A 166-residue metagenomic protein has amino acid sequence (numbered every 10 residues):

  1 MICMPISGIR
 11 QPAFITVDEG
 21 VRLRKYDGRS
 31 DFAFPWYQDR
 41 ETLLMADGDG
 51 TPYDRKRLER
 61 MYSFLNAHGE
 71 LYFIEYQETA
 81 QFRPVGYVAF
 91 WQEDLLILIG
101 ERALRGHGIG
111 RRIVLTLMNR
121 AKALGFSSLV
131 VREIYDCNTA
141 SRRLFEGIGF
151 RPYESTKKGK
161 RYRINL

Functional and structural regions predicted by a protein language model:
M1-R60: A short, well-structured alpha-helix characteristic of acyl/acetyltransferase catalytic modules
I15-T16, Q77-R83: Short, solvent-exposed loop/turn segments that connect beta-strands within catalytic domains and beta-strand-rich
V17, R151, S155-L166: C-terminal "cap" of GNAT-fold acetyltransferases
M61-F73: A short helix-loop-beta-strand connector motif used in the catalytic cores of GNAT acetyltransferases and, in some
F73, Q81-D94: Conserved beta-strand in the GNAT
E75, D94-I109, I134-Y135: A short, internal acetyl-CoA/4′-phosphopantetheine-binding micro-motif in the GNAT/acyltransferase core
G106-R120, R143, G147: Conserved acetyl-CoA-binding loop-helix of GNAT-fold acetyltransferases
V131-R142: Conserved beta-strand-loop-alpha-helix junction that forms the acyl-donor binding cleft
